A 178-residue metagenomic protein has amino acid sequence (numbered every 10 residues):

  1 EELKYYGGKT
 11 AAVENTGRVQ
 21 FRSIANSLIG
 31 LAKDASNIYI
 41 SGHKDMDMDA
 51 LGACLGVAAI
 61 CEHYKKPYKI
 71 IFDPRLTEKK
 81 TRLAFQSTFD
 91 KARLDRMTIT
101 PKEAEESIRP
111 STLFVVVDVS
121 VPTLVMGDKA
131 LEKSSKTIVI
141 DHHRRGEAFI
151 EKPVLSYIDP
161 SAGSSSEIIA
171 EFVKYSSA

Functional and structural regions predicted by a protein language model:
E2-A178: Replace "Mg2+/Mn2+-dependent" with "divalent metal-dependent
